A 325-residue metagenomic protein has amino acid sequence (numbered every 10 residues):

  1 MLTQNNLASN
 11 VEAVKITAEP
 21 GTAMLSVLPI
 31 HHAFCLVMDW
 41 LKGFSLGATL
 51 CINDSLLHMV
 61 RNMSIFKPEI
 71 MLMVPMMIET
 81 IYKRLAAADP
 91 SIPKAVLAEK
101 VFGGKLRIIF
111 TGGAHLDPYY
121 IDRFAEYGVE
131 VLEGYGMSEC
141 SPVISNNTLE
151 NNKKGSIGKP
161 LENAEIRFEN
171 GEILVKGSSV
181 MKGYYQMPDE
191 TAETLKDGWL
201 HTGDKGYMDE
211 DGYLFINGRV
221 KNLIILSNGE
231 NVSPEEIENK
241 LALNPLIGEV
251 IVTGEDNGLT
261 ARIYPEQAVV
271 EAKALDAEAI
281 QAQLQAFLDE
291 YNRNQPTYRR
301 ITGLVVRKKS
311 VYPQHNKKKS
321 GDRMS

Functional and structural regions predicted by a protein language model:
Q4, A8-A23, I30-K100: Conserved AMP-binding/adenylation subdomain of ANL enzymes
M24, E69-M73, I81-N152, G248: Gly/Ser/Thr-rich phosphate-binding loop
V27, F110-G112, F168-E169, V175-K176 (+3 more regions): Thr-Gly-centered strand-to-loop micro-motif
G113, G136, G158, D204 (+1 more regions): Active-site glycine-centered loops adjacent to acidic/histidine catalytic or metal-binding residues that shape
S156, P160-E162, G171-T194, Y213 (+1 more regions): Conserved ATP/PPi-binding loop(s) of AMP-dependent carboxylate-activating enzymes
G177, G183, K205-P296: AMP-binding/adenylate-forming catalytic core of the ANL superfamily
V305-S325: Flexible lysine-rich "adenylation lid" loop at the C-terminal edge of ANL adenylation domains
